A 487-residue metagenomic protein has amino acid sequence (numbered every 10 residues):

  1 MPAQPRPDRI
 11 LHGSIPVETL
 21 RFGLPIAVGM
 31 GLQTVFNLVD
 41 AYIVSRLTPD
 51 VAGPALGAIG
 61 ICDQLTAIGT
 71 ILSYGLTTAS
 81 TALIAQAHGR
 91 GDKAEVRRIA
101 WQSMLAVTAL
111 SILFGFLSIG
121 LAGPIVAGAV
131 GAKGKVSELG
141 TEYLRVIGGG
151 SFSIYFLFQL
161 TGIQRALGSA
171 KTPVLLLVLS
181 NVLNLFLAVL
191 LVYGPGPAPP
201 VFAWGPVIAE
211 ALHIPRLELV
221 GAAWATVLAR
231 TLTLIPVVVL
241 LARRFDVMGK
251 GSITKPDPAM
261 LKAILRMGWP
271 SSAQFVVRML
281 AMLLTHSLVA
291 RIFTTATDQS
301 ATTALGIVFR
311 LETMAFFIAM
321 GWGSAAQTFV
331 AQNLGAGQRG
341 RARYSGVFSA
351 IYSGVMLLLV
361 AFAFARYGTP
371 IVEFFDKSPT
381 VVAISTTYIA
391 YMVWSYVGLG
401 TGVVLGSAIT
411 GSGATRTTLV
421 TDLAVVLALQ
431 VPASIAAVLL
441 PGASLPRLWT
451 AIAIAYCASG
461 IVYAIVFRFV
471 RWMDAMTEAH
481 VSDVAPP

Functional and structural regions predicted by a protein language model:
M1-G23, I84-F152, L183-F186, G194-W269 (+2 more regions): Short alpha-helical transmembrane segments in multi-pass integral membrane proteins
H12, P16-V35, V39, L65-L72 (+6 more regions): Residue-level signal for short hydrophobic patches within transmembrane helices of multi-pass membrane transporters
R21-V44, V146, L157, A229-T233 (+3 more regions): Transmembrane helical elements of multi-pass membrane transporters/channels
I26, M30, Y42, A82 (+14 more regions): Transmembrane alpha-helix boundary and packing residues in multipass membrane permease domains and related
G31, V35-G57, V126-G134, L190-G194 (+7 more regions): Helix-terminus/linker motif at the lipid-water interface of multi-pass membrane proteins
G53-Q64, G140, L144, T297-M314 (+2 more regions): Small-residue hotspots at the loop-to-helix junctions and early N-terminal turns of transmembrane alpha-helices
L56-F116, I154-G168, T172-P173, A290 (+3 more regions): Small-residue-rich hydrophobic transmembrane alpha-helices
Y74-T77, V146-R165, P173-N181, A222-V237 (+4 more regions): Short runs within selected transmembrane alpha-helices of multi-pass transporters and secretion channels
